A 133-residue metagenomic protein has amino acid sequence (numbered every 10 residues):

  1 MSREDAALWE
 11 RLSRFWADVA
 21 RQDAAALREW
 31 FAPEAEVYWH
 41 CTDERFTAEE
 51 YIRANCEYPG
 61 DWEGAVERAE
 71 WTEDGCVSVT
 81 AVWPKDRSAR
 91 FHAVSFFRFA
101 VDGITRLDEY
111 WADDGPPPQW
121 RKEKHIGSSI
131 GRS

Functional and structural regions predicted by a protein language model:
M1-P33, E123-S133: Short, low-complexity N-terminal intrinsically disordered segments enriched in polar/charged residues
S2-R3, I52-S133: A beta-strand edge to alpha-helix "cap/lid" segment located at domain peripheries
A7, Y38, Y110-W111: Intrinsically disordered, low-complexity regions of eukaryotic proteins
L12, D18, R28, H40-D43 (+3 more regions): Generic hydrophobic/packing signal
A24-D74: A solvent-exposed, acidic/Ser-Thr-rich amphipathic alpha-helical stretch
